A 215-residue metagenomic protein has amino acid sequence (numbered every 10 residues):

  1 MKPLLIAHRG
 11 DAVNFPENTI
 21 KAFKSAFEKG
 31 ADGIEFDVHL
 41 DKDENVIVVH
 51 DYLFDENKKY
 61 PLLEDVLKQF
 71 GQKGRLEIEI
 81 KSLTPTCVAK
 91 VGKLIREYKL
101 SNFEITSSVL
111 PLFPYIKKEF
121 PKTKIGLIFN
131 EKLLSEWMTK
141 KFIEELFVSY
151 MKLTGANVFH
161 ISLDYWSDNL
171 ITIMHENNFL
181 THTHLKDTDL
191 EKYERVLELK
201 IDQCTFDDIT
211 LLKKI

Functional and structural regions predicted by a protein language model:
M1-I215: Phosphate-group recognition and catalysis centered on beta-loop-alpha active-site segments
